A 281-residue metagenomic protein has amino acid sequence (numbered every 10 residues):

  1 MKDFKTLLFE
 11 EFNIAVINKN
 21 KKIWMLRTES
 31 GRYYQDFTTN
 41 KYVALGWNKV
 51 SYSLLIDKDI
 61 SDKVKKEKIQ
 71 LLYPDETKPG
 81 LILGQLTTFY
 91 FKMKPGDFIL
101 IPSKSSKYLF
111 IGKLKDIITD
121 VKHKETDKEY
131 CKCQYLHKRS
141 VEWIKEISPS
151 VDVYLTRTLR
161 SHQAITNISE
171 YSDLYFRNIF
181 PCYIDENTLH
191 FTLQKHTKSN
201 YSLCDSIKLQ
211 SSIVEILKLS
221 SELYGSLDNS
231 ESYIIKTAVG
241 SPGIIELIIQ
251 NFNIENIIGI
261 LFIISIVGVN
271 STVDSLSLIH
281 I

Functional and structural regions predicted by a protein language model:
M1-G84: Compositionally biased, charged N-terminal/linker segments
T88-S103: Short coil-to-beta transition motif at edge beta-strands of beta-rich domains
Y108-T119: Short beta-strand-centered aromatic/proline hotspots
I118-K138: A short alpha->loop->secondary-structure connector
K132-F180: Glycine- and charge-enriched low-complexity intrinsically disordered segments
R160-N256: Membrane-active, amphipathic/fusogenic segments and juxtamembrane/transmembrane anchors that bind or insert into lipid
I266-L276: Short hydrophobic alpha-helical membrane-entry/anchor segments
I279-I281: Conserved small/polar residues in nucleotide/adenosyl-binding loops
